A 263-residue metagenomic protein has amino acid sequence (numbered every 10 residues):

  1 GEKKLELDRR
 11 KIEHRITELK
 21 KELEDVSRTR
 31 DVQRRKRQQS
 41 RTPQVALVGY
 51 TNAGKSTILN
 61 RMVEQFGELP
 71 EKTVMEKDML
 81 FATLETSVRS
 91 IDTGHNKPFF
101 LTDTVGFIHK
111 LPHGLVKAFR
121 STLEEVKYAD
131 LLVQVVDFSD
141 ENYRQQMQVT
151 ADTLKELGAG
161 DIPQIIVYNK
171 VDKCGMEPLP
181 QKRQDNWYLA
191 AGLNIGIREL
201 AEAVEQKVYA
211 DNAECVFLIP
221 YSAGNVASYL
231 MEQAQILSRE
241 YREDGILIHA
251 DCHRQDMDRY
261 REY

Functional and structural regions predicted by a protein language model:
G1-V116, L123-K127: Conserved G1/Walker A P-loop phosphate-binding module
I12, I58, L84, D103 (+6 more regions): Conserved RecA-like P-loop NTPase ATPase core
T17, K21-E24, R28, A53 (+9 more regions): Non-catalytic alpha-helical coupling and interface elements of nucleotide-dependent molecular machines and regulators
Q44-L47, S90, F100-L101, V133-V135 (+4 more regions): Structured core elements
F81, V105-I108, F138-N142, K170-G175 (+3 more regions): Conserved nucleotide-binding/hydrolysis micro-motifs of P-loop NTPases
T93-P98, F119-W187: Conserved C-terminal guanine-recognition region of P-loop GTPase G domains, centered on the G4
G160-I165, K170-N225: Canonical P-loop GTPase G-domain recognition
D211-Y263: NTP-binding/hydrolysis catalytic cores, primarily Walker-type P-loop NTPases
